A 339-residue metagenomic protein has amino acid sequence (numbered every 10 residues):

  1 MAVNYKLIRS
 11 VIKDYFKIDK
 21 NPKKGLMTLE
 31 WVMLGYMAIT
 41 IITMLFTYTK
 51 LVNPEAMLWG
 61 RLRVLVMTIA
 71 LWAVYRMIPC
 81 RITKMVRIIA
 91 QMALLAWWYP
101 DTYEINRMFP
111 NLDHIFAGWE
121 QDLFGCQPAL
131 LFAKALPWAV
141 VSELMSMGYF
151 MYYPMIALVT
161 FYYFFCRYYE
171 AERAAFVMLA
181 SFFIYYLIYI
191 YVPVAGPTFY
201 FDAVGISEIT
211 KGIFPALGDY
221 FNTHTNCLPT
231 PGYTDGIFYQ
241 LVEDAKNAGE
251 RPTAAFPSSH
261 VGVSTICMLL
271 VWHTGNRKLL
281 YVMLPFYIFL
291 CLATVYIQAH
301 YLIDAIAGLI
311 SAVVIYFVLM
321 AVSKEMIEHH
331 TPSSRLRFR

Functional and structural regions predicted by a protein language model:
A2-V64, I82-A157, R339: N-terminal transmembrane-helix/juxtamembrane module of multi-pass inner/ER membrane proteins
K20-K24, L51-E55, Y75-R87, Y163-A174 (+1 more regions): Membrane-interface helix-boundary motifs at transmembrane edges
Y36-L45, L94-D101, F182-I190, Y287-Y296: Aromatic-anchored segments of alpha-helical transmembrane domains
M85-A90, A157-P193, T198-G212: Interfacial segments of alpha-helical transmembrane regions
V141-M155, R251-W272, L302, I306: Membrane-interface loop-to-helix entry segments
V159-Y163, V261-L279, I310-L319: Membrane-interfacial alpha-helical segments at the cytosolic side of multi-pass membrane proteins
Y191-H273: Membrane-interfacial catalytic/cofactor-binding modules of polytopic membrane enzymes
G196-F199, A255, F289-I315: Interfacial helix-loop-helix junctions of multi-pass membrane proteins
